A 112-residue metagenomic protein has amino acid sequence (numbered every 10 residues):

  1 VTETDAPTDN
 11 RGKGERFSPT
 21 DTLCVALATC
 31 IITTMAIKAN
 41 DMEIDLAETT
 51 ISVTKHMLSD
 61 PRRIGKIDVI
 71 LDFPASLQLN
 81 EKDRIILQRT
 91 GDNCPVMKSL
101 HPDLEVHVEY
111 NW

Functional and structural regions predicted by a protein language model:
V1-V25, T33-W112: Extended beta-strand/beta-hairpin segments
